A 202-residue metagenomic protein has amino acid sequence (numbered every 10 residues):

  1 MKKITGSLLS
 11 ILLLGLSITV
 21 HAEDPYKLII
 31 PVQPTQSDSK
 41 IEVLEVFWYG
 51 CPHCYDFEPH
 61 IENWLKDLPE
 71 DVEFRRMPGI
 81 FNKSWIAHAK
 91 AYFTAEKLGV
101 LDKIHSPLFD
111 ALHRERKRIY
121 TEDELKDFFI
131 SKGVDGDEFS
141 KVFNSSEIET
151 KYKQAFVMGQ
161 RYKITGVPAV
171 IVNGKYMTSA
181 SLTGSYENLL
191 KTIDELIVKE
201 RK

Functional and structural regions predicted by a protein language model:
K3-I86, F156, Q160-R161, E195-K202: Extracytoplasmic thiol/disulfide redox context detector
T5, S131-K202: C-terminal cap of thioredoxin/glutaredoxin-like
E23-L28, K117, E122, T192: Periplasmic c-type cytochrome electron-transfer domains
G50, L65-L68, A95-G99, L112-R116 (+5 more regions): Sec/Tat-exported extracytoplasmic proteins
G50-H53, I80-S84, D110-R114, I148 (+1 more regions): Solvent-exposed loop/turn segments at secondary-structure junctions within structured extracellular/periplasmic domains
C54, S84-W85, R118, L182 (+1 more regions): Alpha-helix N-cap/helix-start motif
E58-L65, H88-Y92, H105, E122 (+4 more regions): Extracytoplasmic/secreted envelope proteins and their assembly/folding machinery, especially bacterial periplasmic
D67-K97, K103-I130: Structural microenvironment flanking redox-active thiols in thiol-disulfide oxidoreductases
